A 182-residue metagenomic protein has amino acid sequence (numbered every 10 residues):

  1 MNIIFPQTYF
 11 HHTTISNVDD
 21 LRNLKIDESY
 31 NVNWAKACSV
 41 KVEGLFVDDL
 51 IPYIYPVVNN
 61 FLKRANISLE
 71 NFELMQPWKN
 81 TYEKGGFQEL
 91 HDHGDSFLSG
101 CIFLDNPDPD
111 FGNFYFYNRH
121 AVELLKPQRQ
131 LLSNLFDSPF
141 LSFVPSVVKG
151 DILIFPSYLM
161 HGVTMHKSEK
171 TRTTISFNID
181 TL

Functional and structural regions predicted by a protein language model:
M1-E70, W78, G85-F87, N113: Non-heme Fe(II)/2-oxoglutarate
T8-F10, F97-S99, S142, R172-T174: Intrinsic-disorder/low-complexity, polar/charged segments enriched in Ser/Thr/Lys/Arg/Asp/Glu/Gln
L69-N71, D92-S96, K167-T171: A generic structural micro-feature
P77-K79, G100-I102, I175-I179: A structural signal for short, well-ordered beta-strand segments
W78, H91-H93, H161: Histidine-centered active-site/metal-ligand motif
E83-I154: Catalytic core of non-heme Fe(II) oxygenases with the double-stranded beta-helix
L135-L182: Catalytic core of Fe(II)/2-oxoglutarate
